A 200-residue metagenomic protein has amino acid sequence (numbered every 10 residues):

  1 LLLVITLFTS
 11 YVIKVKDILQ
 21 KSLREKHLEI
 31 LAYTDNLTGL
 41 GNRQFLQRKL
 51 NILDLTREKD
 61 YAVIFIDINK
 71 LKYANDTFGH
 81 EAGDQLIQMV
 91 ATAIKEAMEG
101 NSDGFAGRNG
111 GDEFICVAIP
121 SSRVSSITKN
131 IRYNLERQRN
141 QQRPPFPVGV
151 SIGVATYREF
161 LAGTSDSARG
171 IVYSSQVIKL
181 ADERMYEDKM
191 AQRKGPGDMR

Functional and structural regions predicted by a protein language model:
L1-R24: Interfacial "cap-and-anchor" motif at the non-cytosolic start of specific transmembrane alpha-helices
I18-K21, L71, P196: Sensory-module boundary signal marking interfaces of small helical input modules and downstream signaling cores
E29-Y33, G39-A62, N69-E96, G107-G111 (+5 more regions): Conserved long alpha-helical elements within nucleotide-processing catalytic cores of c-di-GMP signaling and class III
F45, P147-I152: Beta-strand residues that line the small-molecule/cofactor-binding core of sensory signal-transduction domains
V63, F114, V150-V154: A structural signal for short, well-ordered beta-strand segments
D76, H80, K129-R132, Y157-R200: Catalytic-core segments of nucleotide cyclases and related cyclic-nucleotide turnover enzymes
A93-N101, N130, N134-Q141: Generic non-transmembrane alpha-helical segments
D103-R108, F146: A short pre-motif secondary-structure segment
